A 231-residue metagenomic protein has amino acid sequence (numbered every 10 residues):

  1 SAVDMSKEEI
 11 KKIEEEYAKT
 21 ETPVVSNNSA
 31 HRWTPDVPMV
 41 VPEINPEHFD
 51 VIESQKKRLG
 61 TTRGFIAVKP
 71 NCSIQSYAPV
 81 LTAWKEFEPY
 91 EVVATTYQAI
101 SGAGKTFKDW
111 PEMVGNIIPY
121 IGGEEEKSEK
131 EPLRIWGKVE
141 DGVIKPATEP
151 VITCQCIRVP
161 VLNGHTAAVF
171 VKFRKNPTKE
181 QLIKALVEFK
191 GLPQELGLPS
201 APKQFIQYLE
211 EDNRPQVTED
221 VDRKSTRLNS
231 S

Functional and structural regions predicted by a protein language model:
S1-Y120, V151, K184, E188 (+2 more regions): N-terminal Rossmann-like NAD(P) cofactor-binding subdomain of oxidoreductases, focused on the glycine-rich
A2, F170-V171: Short, well-ordered beta-strand segments enriched in hydrophobic/aromatic residues
F87, I135-V139, N176, E188-L192: Change "in soluble alpha/beta enzymes" to "in soluble alpha/beta proteins
G102-K105, V161-G164, K179-E180: Short acidic/glycine-rich loop or secondary-structure boundary segments that cap or lie
E124-F170: Oxyanion-binding "anion nests"
V171-K172, R227: Short beta-strand elements
K175-I183: Short, conserved charged micro-motifs
S230-S231: Serine residues within intrinsically disordered or low-complexity segments
